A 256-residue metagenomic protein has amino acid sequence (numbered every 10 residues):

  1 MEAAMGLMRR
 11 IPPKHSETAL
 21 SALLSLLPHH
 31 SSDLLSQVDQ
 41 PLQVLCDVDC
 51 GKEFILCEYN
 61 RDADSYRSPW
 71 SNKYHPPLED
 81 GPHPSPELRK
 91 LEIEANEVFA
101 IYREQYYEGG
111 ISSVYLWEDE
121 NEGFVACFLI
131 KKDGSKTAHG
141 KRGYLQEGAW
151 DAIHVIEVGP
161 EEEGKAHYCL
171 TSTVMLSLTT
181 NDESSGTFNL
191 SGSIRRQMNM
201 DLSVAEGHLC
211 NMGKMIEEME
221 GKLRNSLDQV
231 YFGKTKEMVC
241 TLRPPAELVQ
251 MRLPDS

Functional and structural regions predicted by a protein language model:
M1-L26: Eukaryotic low-complexity, mixed-charge intrinsically disordered interaction/regulatory segments enriched in acidic
S16, P28-S32, C46, C50: Residue-level signal for secondary-structure boundary elements
L20-P28, D33-L42: Short amphipathic alpha-helical segments embedded in low-complexity Lys/Glu-rich regions
Q43, D47-S256: Acidic, serine/threonine- and proline-rich low-complexity regulatory tracts
